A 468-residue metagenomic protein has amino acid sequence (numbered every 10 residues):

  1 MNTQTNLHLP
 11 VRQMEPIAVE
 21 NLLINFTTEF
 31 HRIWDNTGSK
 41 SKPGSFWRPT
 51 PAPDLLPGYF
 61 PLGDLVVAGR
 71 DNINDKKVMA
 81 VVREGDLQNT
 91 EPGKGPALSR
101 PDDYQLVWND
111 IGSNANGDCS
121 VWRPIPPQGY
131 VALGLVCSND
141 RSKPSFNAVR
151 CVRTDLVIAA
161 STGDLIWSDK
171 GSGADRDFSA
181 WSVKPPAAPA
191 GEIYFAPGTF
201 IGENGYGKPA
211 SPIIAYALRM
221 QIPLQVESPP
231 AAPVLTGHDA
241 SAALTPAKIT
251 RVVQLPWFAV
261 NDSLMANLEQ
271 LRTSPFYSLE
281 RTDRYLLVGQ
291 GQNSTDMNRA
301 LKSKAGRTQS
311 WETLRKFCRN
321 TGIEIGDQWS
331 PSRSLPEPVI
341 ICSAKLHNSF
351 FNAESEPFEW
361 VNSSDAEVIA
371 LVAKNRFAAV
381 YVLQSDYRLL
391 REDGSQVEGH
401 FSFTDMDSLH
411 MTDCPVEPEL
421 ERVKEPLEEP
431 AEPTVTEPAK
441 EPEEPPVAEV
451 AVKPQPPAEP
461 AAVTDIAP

Functional and structural regions predicted by a protein language model:
N2-A52, D177-P185, G191, G198-E312 (+5 more regions): Peripheral membrane interaction modules
W34, G44, R48, V107-I111 (+1 more regions): Short, recurring structural edge motifs at helix starts
T50-A52, I111-S113, K170-G171: Tandem-repeat/low-complexity and Cys-motif detector
L55, F60-D102, L106-G112, N116-G117 (+8 more regions): Membrane-insertion modules used to breach or fuse lipid bilayers
